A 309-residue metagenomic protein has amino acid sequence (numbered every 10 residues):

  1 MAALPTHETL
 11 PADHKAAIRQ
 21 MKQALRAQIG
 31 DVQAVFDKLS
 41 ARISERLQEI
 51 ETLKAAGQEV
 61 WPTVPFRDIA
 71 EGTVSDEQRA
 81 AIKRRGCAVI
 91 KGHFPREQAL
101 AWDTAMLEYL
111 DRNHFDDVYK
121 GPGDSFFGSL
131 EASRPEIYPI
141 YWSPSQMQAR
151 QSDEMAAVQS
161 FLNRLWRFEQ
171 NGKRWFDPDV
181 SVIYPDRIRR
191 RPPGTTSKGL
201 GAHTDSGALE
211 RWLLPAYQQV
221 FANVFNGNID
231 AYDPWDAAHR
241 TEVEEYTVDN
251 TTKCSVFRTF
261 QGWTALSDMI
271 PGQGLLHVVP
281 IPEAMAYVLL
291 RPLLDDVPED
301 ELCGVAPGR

Functional and structural regions predicted by a protein language model:
M1-R84: Fe(II)/2-oxoglutarate
G57, E77, I82-R85, F94-R309: Non-heme Fe(II) oxygenase catalytic core, chiefly the N-lobe of the double-stranded beta-helix
